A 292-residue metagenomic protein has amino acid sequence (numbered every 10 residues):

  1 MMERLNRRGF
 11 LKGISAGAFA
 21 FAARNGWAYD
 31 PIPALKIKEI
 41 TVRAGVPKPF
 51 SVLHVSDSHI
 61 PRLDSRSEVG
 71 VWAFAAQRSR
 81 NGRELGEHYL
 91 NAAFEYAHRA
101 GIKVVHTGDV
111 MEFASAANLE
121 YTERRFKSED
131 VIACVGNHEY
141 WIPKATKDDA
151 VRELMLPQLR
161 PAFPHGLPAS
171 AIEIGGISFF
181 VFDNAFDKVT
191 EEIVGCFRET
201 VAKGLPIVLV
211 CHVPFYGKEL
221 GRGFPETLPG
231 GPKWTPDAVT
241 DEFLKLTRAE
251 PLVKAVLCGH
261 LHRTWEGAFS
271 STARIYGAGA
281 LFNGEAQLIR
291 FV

Functional and structural regions predicted by a protein language model:
M2-R4, G9-D30: N-terminal export signals
G26-A117: N-terminal active-site segment of His-dependent metallophosphoesterases
P33-A44, S115-P206, A249, A268-F291: Extended active-site neighborhood of metal-dependent phosphoesterases/phosphodiesterases
V52-H54, H106, A133, L209 (+1 more regions): Residue-level marker for buried hydrophobic side chains located in beta-strands that build the well-ordered beta-sheet
D57, G108-D109, G136, H212 (+1 more regions): Active-site glycine-centered loops adjacent to acidic/histidine catalytic or metal-binding residues that shape
S58-H88, W141-P161, E226-P232: Acidic/histidine-rich helix-loop elements that form or flank divalent-metal/phosphate-binding sites at the catalytic
G82-Y96, L159-A171, D241-K245, A249: Alpha-helix-centered segments that form part of catalytic cores
A92-K103, S178-F180, D187-S270: His/acidic metal-ligating clusters that form di-metal
